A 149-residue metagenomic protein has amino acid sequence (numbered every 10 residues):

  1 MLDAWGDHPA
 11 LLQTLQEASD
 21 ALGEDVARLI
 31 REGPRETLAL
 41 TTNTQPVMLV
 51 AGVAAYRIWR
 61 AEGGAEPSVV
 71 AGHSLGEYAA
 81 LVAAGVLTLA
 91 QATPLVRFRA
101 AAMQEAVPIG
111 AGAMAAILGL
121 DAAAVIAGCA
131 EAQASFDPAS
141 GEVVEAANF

Functional and structural regions predicted by a protein language model:
M1, A27, G76, A80 (+2 more regions): Short, electropositive, low-hydrophobicity segments enriched in small/polar residues
M1-A71, Q133-D137: Helix-rich "cap/lid" substructures immediately adjacent to catalytic or cofactor-binding pockets
W5, P9, I30, P34 (+6 more regions): Solvent-exposed, flexible loop/coil residues
Q13, V47, S74-L75, L87 (+1 more regions): An amphipathic alpha-helix/helix-turn recognition signal
S19, V53, R60, A80-L81 (+2 more regions): Residues within alpha-helical segments
L22-E24, A84-F149: Alpha/beta catalytic cores of group-transfer enzymes, especially the acyltransferase/condensing modules of polyketide
R35-E36, A71-L75, A100, G112-A116: Short, glycine/charge-rich beta-strand/loop segments that flank catalytic centers and engage negatively charged groups
G52, S68-G76, A80, T88: Gly/Ala-rich beta-loop-alpha elbow adjacent to hydrolase catalytic centers
